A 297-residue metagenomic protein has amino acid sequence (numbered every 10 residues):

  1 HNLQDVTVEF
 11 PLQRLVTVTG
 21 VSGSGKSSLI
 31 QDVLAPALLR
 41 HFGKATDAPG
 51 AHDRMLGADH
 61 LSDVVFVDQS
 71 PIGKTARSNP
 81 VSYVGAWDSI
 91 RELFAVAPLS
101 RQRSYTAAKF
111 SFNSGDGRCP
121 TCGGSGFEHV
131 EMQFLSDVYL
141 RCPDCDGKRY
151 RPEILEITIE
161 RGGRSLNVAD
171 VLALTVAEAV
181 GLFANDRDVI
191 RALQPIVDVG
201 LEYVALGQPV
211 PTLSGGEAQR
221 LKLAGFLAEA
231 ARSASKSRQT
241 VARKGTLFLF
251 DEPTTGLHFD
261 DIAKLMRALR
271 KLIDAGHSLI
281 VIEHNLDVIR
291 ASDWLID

Functional and structural regions predicted by a protein language model:
H1-D297: Conserved phosphate-binding elements of NTP-dependent enzyme cores
